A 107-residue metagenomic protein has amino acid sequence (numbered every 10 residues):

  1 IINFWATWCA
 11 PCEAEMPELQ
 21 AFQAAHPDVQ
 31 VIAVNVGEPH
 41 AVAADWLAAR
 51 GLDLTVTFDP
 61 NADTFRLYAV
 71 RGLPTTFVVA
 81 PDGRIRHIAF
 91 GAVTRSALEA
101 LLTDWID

Functional and structural regions predicted by a protein language model:
I1-I2, V31: Hydrophobic beta-strand anchors of alpha/beta hydrolase catalytic cores
I2-N3, L101: Solvent-exposed, non-transmembrane regions of membrane-associated and secreted proteins
F4, V34, V79: Catalytic metal- and UDP-sugar-binding loop of GT-A-like glycosyltransferases, i.e., residues flanking the conserved
F4-A21: Conserved redox-active cysteine motifs that mediate thiol-disulfide chemistry, especially di-cysteine Cys-X(1-2)-Cys
A10, Q20, G37, R86 (+1 more regions): Nucleotide phosphate-binding site architecture
A14, A21-N61, L73: Conserved segment of the thioredoxin-like fold in thiol-based oxidoreductases
D45-D53, D59-D107: Thiol/disulfide oxidoreductase modules built on the thioredoxin-like
